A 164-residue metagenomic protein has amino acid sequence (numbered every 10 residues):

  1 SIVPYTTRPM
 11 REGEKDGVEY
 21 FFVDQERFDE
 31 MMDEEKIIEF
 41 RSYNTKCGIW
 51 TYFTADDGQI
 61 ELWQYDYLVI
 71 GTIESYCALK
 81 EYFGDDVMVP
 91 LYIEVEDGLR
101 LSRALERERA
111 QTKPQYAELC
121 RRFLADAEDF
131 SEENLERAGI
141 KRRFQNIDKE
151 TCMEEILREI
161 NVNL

Functional and structural regions predicted by a protein language model:
I2-P4: Conserved catalytic segments around the Walker B and adjacent sensor/switch elements of P-loop NTPase domains
T6-Y67, G71-I73: ATP-dependent small-molecule kinase phosphotransfer cores that center on conserved nucleotide phosphate-binding segments
E12, C77-A78, G98-A104, T151-E155: Switch/connector loops and helix/strand junctions flanking conserved nucleotide-binding motifs in nucleotide-processing
E12-G13, G58-W63, E81-D86, N134-R137: Conserved catalytic network of the ASCE P-loop NTPase/AAA+ motor domain
E34-I38, E106-Q111, E159-V162: Conserved AAA+ ATPase "sensor/coupling" helix adjacent to the nucleotide-binding pocket
W63, L157-L164: C-terminal accessory "lid"/substrate-recognition subdomains
D66-T72, F83-R107: Conserved phosphate-donor/acceptor-positioning beta-strand/loop module used by diverse small-molecule
R109-I160: Small-molecule kinase domains that catalyze NTP-dependent phosphoryl transfer to phosphate-bearing small molecules
